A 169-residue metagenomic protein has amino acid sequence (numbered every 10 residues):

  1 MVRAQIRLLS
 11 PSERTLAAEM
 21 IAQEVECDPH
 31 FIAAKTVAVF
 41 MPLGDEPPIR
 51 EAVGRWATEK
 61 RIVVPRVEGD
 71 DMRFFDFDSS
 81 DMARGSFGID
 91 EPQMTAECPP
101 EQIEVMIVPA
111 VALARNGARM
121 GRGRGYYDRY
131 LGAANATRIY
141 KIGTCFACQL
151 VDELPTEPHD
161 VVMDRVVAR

Functional and structural regions predicted by a protein language model:
M1-Q102: N-terminal active-site beta-alpha-beta segment that forms phosphate/nucleotide-binding and substrate-recognition loops
M72-R169: Conserved phosphate- and dinucleotide-binding cores of soluble alpha/beta proteins, encompassing both enzyme active
